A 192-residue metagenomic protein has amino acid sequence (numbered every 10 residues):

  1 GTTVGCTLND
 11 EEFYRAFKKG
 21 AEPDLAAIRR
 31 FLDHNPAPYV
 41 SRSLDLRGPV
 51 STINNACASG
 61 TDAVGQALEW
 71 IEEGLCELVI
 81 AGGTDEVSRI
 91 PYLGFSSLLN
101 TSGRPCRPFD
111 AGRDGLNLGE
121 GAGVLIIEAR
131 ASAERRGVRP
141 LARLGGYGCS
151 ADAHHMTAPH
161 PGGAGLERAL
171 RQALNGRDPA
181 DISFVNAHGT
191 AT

Functional and structural regions predicted by a protein language model:
G1-L8, P38, P140-G146: Short coil-to-beta-strand
T2, V40, G60, A67 (+6 more regions): Conserved small-residue
C6-K18, P23-Q66, L75, P91-L118: Conserved catalytic cysteine-centered active-site region of acyl-thioester-dependent Claisen-condensing enzymes
C6-L8, N55-S59, G83-S88, G146-A151 (+1 more regions): Acidic, glycine-rich active-site loops and adjacent beta-strand->loop/helix elements that engage anionic groups
F13-A16, A187-T192: Short, intrinsically disordered, charge-balanced linker/junction segments flanking boundaries in proteins
G74-L75, G137: Glycine-centered short loops/turns at secondary-structure junctions
C76-E77, I182: Short, high-confidence coil segments that cap the C-terminus of an alpha-helix and link into the following beta-strand
T101, P105-F184: Condensing-enzyme catalytic core mediating Claisen C-C bond formation in acyl metabolism
